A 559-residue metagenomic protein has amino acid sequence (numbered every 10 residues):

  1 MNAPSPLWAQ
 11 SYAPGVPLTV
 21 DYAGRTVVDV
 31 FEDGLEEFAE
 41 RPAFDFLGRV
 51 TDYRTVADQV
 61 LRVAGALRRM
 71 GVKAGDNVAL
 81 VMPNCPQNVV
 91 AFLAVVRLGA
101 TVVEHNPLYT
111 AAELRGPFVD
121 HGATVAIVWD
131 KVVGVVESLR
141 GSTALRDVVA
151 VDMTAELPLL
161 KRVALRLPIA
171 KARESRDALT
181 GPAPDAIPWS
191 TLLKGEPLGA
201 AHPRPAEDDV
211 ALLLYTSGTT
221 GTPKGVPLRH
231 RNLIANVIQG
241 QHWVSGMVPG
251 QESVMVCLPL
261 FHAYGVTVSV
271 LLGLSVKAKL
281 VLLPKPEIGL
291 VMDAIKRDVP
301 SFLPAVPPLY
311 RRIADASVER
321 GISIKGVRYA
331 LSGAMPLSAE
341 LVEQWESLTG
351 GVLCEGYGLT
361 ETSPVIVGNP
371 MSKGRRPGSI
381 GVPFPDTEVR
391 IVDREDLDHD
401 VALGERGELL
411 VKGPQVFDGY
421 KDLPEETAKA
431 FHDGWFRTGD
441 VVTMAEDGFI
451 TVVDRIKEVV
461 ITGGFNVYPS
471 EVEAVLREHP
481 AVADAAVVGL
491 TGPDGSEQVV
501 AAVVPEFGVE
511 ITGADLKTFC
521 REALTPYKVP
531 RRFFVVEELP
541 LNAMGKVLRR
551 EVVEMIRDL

Functional and structural regions predicted by a protein language model:
A23, E40-C85, V89-L93, T110-R115 (+1 more regions): Conserved AMP-binding/adenylate-forming core of the ANL superfamily
R69-M70, R97-T191, F507-V509: Structural core segment of the AMP-binding/adenylate-forming
M70-V72, E196-D208, L213-V256, A278: Conserved adenylate-forming
Y109, V128, G413, D418-G419 (+5 more regions): AMP-binding/adenylate-forming catalytic core of the ANL superfamily
I234-S253, F261-F302, A316: Conserved AMP-binding/adenylation subdomain of ANL enzymes
P300-A305, A314-R375, E388: Gly/Ser/Thr-rich phosphate-binding loop
Y357, R390-L410, M444-D447, V509-G513 (+1 more regions): Conserved beta-loop-beta connector loops within the AMP-binding
V382-D386, L397-K429, V467: Conserved ATP/PPi-binding loop(s) of AMP-dependent carboxylate-activating enzymes
